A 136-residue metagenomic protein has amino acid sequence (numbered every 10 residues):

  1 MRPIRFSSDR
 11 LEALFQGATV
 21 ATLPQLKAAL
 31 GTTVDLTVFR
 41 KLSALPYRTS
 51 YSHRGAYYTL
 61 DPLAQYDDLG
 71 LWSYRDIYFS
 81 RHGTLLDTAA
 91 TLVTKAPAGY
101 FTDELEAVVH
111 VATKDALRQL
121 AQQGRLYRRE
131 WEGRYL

Functional and structural regions predicted by a protein language model:
P3-T19, R81-P97: Positively charged, polyanion-binding regions of nucleic-acid-associated proteins
L14-D61: A structured, charge-rich N-terminal accessory region that forms the first stable segment of a protein and links
T19-L30, A96-V108: Short acidic, hydrophobic short linear motifs in intrinsically disordered regions
T32-K41, V109-Q122: Short amphipathic alpha-helical interaction segments
V34, R81, L85, P97 (+2 more regions): Short amphipathic alpha-helical segments
S43, Y57, Q65, G99 (+2 more regions): Basic, low-complexity intrinsically disordered segments
S43-T84, Q122-L136: Charged low-complexity interaction tracts in eukaryotic proteins
T84-L85, T91, D103, V109 (+2 more regions): Long, mid-chain structured domain cores
